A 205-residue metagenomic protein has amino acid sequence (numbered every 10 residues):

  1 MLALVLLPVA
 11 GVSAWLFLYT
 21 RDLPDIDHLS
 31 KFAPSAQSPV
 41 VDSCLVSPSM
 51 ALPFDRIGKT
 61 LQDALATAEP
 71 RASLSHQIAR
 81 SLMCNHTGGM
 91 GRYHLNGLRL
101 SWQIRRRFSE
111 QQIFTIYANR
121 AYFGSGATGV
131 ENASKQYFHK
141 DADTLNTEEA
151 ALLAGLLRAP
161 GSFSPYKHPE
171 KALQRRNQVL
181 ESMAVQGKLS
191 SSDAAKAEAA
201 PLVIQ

Functional and structural regions predicted by a protein language model:
M1-Q205: Juxtamembrane regions of bacterial inner-membrane/periplasmic proteins, predominantly the peptidoglycan biogenesis
